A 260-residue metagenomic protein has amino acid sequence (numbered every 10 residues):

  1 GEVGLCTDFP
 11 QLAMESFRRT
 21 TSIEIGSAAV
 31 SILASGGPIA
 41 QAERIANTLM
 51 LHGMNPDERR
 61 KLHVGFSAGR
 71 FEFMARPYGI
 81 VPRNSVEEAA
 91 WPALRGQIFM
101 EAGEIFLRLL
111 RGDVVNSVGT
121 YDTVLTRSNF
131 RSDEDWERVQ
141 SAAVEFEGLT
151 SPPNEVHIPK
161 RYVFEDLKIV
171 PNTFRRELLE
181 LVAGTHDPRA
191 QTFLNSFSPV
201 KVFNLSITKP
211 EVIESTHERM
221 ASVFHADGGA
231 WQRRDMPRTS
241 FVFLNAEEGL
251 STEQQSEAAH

Functional and structural regions predicted by a protein language model:
G1-H260: N-terminal glycine-rich cofactor-binding segment that shapes the pocket for flavin-like pterin cofactors
